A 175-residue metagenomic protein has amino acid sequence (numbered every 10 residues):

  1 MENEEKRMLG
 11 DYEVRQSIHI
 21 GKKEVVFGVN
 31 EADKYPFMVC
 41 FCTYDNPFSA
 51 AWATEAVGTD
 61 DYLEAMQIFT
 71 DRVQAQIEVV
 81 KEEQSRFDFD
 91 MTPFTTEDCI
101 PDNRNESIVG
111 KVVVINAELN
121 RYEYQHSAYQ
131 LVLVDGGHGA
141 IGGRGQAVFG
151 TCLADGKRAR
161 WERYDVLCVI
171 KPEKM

Functional and structural regions predicted by a protein language model:
M1, E106-S107, E173-M175: Short intrinsically disordered terminal tails
M1-M38: Short N-terminal "domain-start" leader segments that mark the transition from disordered tails or signal peptides into
F27-E55: Short aromatic-glycine-(Arg/Gly/Cys) micro-motifs in beta-strand/loop hairpins
A51-E82: Compact mixed alphabeta submodule
A56-D61, E106, Y122-L131: Short coil-to-beta-strand transition motifs
G58, Y62-I68, V148-M175: Intrinsically disordered, low-complexity, charged/polar segments
Q74-R121: Mixed-charge, Lys/Arg-rich low-complexity intrinsically disordered regions
K111-G143: Short beta-strand-centered aromatic/proline hotspots
